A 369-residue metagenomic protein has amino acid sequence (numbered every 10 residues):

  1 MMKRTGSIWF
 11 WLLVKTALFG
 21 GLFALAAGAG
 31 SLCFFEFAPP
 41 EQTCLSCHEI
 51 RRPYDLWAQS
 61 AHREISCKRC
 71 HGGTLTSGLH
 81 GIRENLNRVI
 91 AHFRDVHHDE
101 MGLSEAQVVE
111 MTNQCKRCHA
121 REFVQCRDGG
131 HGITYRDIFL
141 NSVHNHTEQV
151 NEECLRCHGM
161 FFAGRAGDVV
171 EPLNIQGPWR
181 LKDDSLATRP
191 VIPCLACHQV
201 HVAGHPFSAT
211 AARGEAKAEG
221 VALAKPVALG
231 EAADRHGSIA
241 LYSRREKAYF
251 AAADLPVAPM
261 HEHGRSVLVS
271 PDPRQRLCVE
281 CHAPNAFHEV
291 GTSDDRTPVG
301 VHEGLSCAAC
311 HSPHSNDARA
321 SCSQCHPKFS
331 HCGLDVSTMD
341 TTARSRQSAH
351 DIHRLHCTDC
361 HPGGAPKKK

Functional and structural regions predicted by a protein language model:
M2-K369: Short sequence/structural segments immediately N-terminal
